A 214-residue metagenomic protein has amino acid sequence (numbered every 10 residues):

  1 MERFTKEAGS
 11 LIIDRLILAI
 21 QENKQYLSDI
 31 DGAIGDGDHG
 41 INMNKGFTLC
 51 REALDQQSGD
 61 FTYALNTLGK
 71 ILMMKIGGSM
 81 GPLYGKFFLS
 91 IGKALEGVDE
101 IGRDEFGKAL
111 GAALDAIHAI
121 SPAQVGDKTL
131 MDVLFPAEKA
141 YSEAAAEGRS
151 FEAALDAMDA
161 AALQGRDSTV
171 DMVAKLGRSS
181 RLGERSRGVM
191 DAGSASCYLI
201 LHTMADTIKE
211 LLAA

Functional and structural regions predicted by a protein language model:
M1-A214: N-terminal loops that bind phosphate or other acidic moieties and the adjacent beta-alpha structural core
